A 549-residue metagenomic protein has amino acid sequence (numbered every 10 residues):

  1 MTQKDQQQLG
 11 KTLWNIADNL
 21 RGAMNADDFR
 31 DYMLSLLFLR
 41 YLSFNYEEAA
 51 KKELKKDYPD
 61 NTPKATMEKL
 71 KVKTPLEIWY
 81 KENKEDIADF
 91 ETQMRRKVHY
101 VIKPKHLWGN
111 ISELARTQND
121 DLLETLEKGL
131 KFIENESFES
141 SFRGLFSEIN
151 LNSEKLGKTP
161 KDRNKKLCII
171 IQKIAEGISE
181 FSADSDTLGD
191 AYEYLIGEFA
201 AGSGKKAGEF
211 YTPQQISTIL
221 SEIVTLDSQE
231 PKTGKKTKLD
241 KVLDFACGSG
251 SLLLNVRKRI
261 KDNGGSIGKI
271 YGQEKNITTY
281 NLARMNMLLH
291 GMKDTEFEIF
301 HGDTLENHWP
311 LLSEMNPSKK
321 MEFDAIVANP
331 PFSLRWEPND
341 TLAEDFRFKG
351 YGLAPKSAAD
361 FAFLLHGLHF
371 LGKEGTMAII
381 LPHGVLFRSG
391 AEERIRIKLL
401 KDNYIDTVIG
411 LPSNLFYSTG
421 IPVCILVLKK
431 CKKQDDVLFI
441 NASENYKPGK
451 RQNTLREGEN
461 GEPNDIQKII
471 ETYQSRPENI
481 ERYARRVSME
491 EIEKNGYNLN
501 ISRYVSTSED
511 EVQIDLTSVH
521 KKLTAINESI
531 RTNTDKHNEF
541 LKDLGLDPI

Functional and structural regions predicted by a protein language model:
M1-Q229, T295-E298, T304, G410-S413 (+4 more regions): Non-catalytic, mostly N-terminal accessory regions of nucleic-acid modification and defense proteins
T2, K165, I169, K206-E209 (+4 more regions): Alpha-helix N-cap/helix-initiation motif
T2-K4, N307, L311-I549: A conserved structural/catalytic subdomain of Rossmann-like adenosyl-cofactor enzymes
K56-V72, V242-C247, W309-P310, K447-R451: Short, mixed-charge aromatic SLiMs
E209-A328, S333-R335, L342-G350, A362 (+2 more regions): Conserved S-adenosyl-L-methionine
